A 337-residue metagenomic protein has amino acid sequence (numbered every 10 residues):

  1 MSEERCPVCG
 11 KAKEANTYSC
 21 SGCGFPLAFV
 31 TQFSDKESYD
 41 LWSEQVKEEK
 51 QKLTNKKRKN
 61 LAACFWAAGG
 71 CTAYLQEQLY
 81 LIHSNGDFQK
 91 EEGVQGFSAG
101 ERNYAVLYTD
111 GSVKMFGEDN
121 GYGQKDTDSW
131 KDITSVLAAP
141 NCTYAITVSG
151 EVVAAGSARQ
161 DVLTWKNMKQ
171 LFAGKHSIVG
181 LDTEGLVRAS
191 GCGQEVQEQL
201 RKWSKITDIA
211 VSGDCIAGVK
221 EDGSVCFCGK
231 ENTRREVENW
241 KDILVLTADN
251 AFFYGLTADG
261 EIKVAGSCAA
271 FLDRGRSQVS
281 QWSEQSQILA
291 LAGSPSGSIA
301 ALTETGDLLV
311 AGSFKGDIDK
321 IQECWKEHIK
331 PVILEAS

Functional and structural regions predicted by a protein language model:
E3, T17: Residues immediately within or flanking Cys/His clusters that coordinate Zn2+ in small zinc-binding modules
C6-C9, C20-C23: Short cysteine-rich clusters marking metal-coordination/redox-active sites
G24-D35: Short Cys/His-rich micro-motifs in 6-15 aa windows
K52-K57, L75, Y80-E92, R102 (+7 more regions): Short glycine/serine- and acidic-residue-enriched loop/turn motifs that recur at repeat junctions
R58-A73: Beta-strand-rich domains and repeat architectures in extracellular enzymes and scaffolds, especially beta-propellers
L61-C64, F97, A105, V136 (+9 more regions): Hydrophobic core register within WD40 beta-propeller blades
C71-A73, L81, N103-V106, M115 (+10 more regions): Conserved core positions of repeat-based scaffolds
